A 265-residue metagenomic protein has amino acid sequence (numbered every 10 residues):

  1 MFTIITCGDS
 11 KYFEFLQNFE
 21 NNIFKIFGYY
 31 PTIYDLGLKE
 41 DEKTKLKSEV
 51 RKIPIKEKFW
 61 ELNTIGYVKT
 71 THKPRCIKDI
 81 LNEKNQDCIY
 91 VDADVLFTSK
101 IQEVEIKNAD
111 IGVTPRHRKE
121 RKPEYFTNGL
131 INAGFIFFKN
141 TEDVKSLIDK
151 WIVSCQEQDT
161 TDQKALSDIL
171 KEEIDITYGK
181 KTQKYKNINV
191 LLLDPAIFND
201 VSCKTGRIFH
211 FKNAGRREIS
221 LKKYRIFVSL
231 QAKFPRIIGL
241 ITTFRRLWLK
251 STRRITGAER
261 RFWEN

Functional and structural regions predicted by a protein language model:
M1-N265: Glycosyltransferase catalytic domains, chiefly GT-A lineage
